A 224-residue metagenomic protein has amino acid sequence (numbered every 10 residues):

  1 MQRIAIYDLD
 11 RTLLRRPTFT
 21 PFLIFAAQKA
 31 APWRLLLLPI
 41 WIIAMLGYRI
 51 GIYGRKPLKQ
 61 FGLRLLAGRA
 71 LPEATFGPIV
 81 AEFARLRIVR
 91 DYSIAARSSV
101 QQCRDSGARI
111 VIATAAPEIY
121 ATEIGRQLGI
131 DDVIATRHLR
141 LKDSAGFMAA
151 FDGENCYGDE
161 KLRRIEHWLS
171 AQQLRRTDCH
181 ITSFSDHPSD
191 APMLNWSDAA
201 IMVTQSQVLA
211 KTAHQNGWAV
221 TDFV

Functional and structural regions predicted by a protein language model:
M1-G51: Active-site neighborhood of HAD-like aspartate-dependent phosphohydrolases
Q2, P78, R85-V224: C-terminal cap/substrate-recognition subdomain and adjoining C-terminal extension of metal-dependent phosphatase-like
L14, G68-L71, Y157: A generic short alpha-helical patch detector that favors 3-5-residue windows in or near N-terminal regions
F19-T20, K59, L162: A general structural signal for well-ordered alpha-helical segments in protein cores
K29-P32, R49-G54, E73, A108-R109 (+1 more regions): Conserved alpha/beta cores of soluble small-molecule-handling proteins
P32-L37, A74, R176-H180: Short, surface-exposed acidic
R49-L63, V133-I134: Small-residue-rich anion-binding loops in enzyme active sites
L58-I94: Metal-dependent phosphoesterase signature
